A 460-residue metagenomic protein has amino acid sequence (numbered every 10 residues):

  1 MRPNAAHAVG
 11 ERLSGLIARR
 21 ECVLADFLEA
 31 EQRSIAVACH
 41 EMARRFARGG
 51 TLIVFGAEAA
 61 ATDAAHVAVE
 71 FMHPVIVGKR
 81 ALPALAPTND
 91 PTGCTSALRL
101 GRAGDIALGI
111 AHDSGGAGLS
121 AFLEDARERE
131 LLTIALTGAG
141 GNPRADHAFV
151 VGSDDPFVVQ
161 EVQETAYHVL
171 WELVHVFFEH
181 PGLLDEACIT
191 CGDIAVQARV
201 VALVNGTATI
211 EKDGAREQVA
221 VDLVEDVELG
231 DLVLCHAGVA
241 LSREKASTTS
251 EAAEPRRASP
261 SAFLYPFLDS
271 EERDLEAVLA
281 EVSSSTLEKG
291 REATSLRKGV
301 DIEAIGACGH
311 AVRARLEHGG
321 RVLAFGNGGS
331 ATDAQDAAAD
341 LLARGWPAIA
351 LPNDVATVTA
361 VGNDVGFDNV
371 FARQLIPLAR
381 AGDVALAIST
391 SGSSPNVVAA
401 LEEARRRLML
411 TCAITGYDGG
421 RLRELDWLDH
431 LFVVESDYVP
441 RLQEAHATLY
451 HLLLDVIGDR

Functional and structural regions predicted by a protein language model:
M1-E29, P255-G299, S436: Generic N-terminal amphipathic, Lys/Arg-enriched alpha-helix
H40-I106, H112-D113, L287, H310-A379: Glycine-rich, small/polar surface segments that engage phosphate groups of diverse ligands
G115-A117, S391-P395: Beta-rich strand-turn-strand
S120-E130, L401-R405: Surface-exposed amphipathic alpha-helices with a cationic face
L132, T137-P181, L229, F263 (+1 more regions): Short alpha-helices
D185-E254: Exposed beta-strand/loop interface patches that mediate assembly or binding
